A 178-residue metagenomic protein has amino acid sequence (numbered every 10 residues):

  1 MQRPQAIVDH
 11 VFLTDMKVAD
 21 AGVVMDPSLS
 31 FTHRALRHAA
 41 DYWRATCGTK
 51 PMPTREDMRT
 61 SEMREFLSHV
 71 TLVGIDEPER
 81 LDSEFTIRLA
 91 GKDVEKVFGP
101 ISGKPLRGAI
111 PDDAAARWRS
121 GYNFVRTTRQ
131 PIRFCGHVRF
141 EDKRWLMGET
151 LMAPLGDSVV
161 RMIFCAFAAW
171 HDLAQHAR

Functional and structural regions predicted by a protein language model:
Q2-L13, G22-R178: Sensory/regulatory domains in signal-transduction proteins
